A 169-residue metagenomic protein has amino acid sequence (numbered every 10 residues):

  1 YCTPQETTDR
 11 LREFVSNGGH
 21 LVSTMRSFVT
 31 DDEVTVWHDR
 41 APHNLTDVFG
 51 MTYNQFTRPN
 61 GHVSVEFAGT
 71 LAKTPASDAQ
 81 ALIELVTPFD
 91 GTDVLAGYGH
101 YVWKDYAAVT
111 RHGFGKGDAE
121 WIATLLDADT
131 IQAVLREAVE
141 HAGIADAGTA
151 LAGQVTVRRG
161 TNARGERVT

Functional and structural regions predicted by a protein language model:
C2-T169: A conserved amphipathic helix/loop scaffold that creates a polar/acidic microenvironment used either to coordinate
